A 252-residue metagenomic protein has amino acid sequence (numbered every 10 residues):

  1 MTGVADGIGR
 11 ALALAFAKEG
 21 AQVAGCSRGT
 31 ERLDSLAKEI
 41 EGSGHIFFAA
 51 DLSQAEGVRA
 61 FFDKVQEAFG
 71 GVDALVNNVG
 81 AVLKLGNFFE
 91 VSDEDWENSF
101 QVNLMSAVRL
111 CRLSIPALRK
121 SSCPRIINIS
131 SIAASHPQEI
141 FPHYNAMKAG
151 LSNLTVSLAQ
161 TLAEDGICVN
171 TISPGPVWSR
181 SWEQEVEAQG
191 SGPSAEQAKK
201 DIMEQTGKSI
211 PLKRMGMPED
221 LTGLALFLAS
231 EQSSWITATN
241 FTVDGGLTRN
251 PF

Functional and structural regions predicted by a protein language model:
G3-D6: Conserved glycine-rich cofactor-binding loop
E19-S35: Conserved glycine-rich Rossmann-like NAD(P)H-binding loop of the short-chain dehydrogenase/reductase
V82-L85, H136, L226, T237-F252: Short C-terminal tail/terminal secondary-structure segment of NAD(P)H-dependent dehydrogenase/reductase domains
G86-F88, S92-F100, T206: Substrate-binding pocket helix/loop in short-chain dehydrogenase/reductase
C111, M147, T155: Active-site helix of classical SDR
P116, Q160-E164, S234: Alpha-helical segment proximal to the catalytic Tyr-Lys
S131: Residue(s) in the substrate-gating loop at a strand-loop-helix junction that position the organic substrate next
